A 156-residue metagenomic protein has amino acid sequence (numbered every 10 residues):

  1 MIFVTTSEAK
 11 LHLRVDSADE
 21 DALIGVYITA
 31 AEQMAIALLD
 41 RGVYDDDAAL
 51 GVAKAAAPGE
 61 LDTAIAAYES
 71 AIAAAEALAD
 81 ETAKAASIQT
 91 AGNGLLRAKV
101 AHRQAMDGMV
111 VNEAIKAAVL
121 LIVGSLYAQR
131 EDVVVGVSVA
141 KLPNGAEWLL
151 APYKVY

Functional and structural regions predicted by a protein language model:
M1-Y156: Divalent metal-cofactor coordination and adjacent catalytic microenvironments
